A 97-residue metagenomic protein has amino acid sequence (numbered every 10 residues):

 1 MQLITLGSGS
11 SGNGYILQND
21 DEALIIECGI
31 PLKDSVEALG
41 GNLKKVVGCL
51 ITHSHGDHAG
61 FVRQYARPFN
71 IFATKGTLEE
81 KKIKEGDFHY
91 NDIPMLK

Functional and structural regions predicted by a protein language model:
M1-L39: Conserved beta-strand hairpin/beta-sheet module of binuclear metal-dependent hydrolase folds, prominently
G9-G12, G48, L96: Glycine-centered flexibility motif
Q18-D20, L39-G41, Q64-A66, E85-F88: Short, glycine/charged-enriched secondary-structure capping and boundary segments
D20-D21, D34, D57, D87 (+1 more regions): Acidic-enriched, low-complexity/disordered segments with a strong bias for Aspartate over Glutamate
P31-E80: Active-site metal-binding motif and surrounding structural segment of the metallo-beta-lactamase
K75-K97: Metallo-beta-lactamase
